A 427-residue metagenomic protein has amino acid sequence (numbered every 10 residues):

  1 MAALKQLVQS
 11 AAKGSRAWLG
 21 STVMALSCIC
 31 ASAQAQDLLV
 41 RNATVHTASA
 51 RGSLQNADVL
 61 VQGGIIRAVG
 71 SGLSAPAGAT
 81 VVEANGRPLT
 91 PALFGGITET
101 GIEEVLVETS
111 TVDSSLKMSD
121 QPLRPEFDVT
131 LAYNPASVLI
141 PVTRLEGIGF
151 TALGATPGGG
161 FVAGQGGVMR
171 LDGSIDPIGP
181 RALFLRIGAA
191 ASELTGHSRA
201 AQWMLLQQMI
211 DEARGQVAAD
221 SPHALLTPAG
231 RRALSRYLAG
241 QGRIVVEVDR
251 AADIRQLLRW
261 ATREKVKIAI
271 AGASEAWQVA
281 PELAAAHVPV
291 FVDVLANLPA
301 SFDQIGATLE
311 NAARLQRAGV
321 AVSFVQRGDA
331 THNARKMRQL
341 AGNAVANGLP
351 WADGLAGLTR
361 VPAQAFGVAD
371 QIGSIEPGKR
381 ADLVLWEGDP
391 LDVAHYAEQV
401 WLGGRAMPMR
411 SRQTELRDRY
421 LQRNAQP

Functional and structural regions predicted by a protein language model:
M1-G14: N-terminal secretory signal peptides that target proteins for export/translocation
W18-C30: Bacterial N-terminal signal peptides
A33-A35: Boundary at the C-terminal end of the N-terminal hydrophobic targeting segment
L38-V40, A75-T130: Replace "His-x-His-based motif
A43, T47, L54-A57, E376-Y420: C-terminal cap of metal-dependent C-N hydrolases
V45, S49-T90: Histidine-rich, glycine-flanked metal-binding segment
V105-L106, D113-S119, E126, R243 (+4 more regions): His/Asp/Glu-enriched, well-ordered alpha-helical/loop segment that forms or immediately abuts the divalent-metal
A136-L139, R144-I268, Y396: Polyanionic/metal-chelating signatures
